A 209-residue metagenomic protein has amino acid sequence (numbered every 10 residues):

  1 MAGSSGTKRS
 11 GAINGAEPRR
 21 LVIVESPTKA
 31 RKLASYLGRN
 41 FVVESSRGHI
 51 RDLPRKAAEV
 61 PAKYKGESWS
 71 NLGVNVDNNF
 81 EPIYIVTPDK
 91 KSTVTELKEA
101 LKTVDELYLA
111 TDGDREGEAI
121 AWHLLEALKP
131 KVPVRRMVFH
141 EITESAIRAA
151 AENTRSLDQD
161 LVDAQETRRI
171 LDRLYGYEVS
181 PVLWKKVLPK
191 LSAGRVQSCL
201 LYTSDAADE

Functional and structural regions predicted by a protein language model:
A2-R169: Intrinsically disordered, low-complexity regulatory segments
P18-R19, D105, V182, L188-K190: A generic hydrophobic-helix recognition signal that picks specific residues within alpha-helical hydrophobic
V24-E25, V196, A207: Single, functionally critical "micro-switch" positions that shape active/binding sites and transmembrane helices
K131-V132, Y177-V182: Short helix-capping/linker segments at secondary-structure and domain boundaries
D160-E166, P181-P189: Short coil/turn segments at secondary-structure boundaries
R168-E178, V196: Core structural elements
V187-L201: Charge-patterned, long linear interaction tracts outside catalytic cores
Y202-D208: Conserved small/polar residues in nucleotide/adenosyl-binding loops
